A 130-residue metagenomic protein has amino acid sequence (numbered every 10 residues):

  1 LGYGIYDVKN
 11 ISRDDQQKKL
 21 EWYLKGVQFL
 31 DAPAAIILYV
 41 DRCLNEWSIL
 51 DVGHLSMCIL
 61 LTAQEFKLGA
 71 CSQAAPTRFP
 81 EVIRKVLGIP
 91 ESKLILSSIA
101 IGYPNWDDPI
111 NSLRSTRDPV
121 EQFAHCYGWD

Functional and structural regions predicted by a protein language model:
L1-D130: Acidic, surface-exposed loops and disordered segments
